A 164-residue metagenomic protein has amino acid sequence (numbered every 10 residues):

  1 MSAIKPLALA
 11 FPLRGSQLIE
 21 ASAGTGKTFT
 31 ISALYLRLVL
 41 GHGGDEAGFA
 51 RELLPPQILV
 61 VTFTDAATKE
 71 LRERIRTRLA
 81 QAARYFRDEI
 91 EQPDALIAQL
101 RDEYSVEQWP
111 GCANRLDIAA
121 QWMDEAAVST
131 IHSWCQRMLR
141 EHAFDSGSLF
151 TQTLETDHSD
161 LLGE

Functional and structural regions predicted by a protein language model:
M1-D145: P-loop NTPase Walker
V61, Q152-T156: Conserved phosphate/pyrophosphate-binding and hydrolysis machinery centered on Walker-type P-loop NTPases, extending
F144-Q152: Short hinge/gating elements
